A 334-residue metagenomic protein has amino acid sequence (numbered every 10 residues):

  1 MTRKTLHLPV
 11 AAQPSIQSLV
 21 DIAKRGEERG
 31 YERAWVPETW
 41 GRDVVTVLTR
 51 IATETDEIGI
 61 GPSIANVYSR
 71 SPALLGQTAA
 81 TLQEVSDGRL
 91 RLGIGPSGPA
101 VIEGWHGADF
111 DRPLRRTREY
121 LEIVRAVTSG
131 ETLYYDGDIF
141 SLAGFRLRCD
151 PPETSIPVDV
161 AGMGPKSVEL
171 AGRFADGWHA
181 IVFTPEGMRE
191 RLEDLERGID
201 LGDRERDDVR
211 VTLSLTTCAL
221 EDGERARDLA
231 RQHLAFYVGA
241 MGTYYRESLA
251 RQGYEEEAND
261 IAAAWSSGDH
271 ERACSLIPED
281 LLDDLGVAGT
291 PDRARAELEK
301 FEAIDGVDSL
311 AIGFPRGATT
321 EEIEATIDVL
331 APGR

Functional and structural regions predicted by a protein language model:
M1-G61, Y68, I156: N-terminal beta1-alpha1-beta2 module of alpha/beta enzyme domains
M1-T5, Q13-S18, R25-G26, G198-L201 (+3 more regions): Haloarchaeal acidic low-complexity proteome signature biased toward cell-envelope/secretome components but also
T2, D111-L147, E193-K300: An alpha-helical appendage that flanks or caps ligand/catalytic pockets
K4-Q17, I64-A73, P151-M163, T217-L220 (+1 more regions): Active-site mouth loops of central-metabolism enzymes
K4-V10, A34-V36, G59-S63, L90-I94 (+4 more regions): Hydrophobic faces of well-ordered beta-strands that scaffold small-molecule active sites in alpha/beta enzyme cores
L8, G76-A80, E84-V209, N259-I261: Internal, glycine-rich beta/alpha segment that forms the wall or movable "lid" of small-molecule/cofactor binding
Q13-G26, T78, A161-R173, A230 (+1 more regions): Short, acidic/polar
A23-E28, L48-G59, A79-L90, G172-R173 (+3 more regions): Acidic (Asp/Glu)-rich catalytic clusters
